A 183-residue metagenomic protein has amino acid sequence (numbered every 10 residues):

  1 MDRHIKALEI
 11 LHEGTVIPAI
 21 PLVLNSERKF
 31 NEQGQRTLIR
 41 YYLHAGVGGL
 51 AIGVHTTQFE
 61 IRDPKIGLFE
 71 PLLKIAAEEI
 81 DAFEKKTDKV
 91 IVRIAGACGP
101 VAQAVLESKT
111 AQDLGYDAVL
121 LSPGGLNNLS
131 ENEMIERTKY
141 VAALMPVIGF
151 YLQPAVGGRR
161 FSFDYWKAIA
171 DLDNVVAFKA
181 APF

Functional and structural regions predicted by a protein language model:
D2-F163: Active-site beta->alpha loop and helix N-cap motifs at the rims of alpha/beta catalytic domains
C98, A181-P182: Structural motif
R160-A170, P182-F183: Active-site glycine-rich loop that binds ribose-phosphate moieties when present
